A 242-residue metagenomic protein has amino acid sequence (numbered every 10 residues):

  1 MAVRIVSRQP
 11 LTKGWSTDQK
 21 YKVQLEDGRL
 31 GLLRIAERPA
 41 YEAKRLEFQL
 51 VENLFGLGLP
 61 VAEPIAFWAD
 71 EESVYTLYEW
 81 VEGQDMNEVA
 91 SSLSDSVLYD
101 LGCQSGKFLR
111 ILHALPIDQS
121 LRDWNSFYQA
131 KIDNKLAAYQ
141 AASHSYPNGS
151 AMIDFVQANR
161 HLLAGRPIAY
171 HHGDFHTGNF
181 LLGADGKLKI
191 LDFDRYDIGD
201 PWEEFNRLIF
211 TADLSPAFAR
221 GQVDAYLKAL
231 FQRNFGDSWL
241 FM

Functional and structural regions predicted by a protein language model:
M1, C103, A114-G173: An alpha-helical support segment within catalytic cores of ATP-dependent transferases
A2-P10: Conserved N-terminal boundary motif of the eukaryotic protein kinase catalytic domain
P10-R122: ATP-binding pocket architecture of kinase catalytic cores
Q19-V23, V156-F205: Active-site acidic catalytic loop and adjacent metal/ATP-binding pocket of ATP-dependent phosphoryl transfer enzymes
V51, S94-D95, K189, N206-L208 (+1 more regions): Glycine-rich, phosphate-binding/catalytic loops in enzymes
F55, A90, D194, W202 (+1 more regions): Short, flexible helix/strand-to-coil boundary loops that buttress conserved ligand/catalytic motifs in alpha/beta
W202-Q232, M242: Active-site activation/catalytic loop segments of kinase-like enzymes and analogous catalytic loops in related
